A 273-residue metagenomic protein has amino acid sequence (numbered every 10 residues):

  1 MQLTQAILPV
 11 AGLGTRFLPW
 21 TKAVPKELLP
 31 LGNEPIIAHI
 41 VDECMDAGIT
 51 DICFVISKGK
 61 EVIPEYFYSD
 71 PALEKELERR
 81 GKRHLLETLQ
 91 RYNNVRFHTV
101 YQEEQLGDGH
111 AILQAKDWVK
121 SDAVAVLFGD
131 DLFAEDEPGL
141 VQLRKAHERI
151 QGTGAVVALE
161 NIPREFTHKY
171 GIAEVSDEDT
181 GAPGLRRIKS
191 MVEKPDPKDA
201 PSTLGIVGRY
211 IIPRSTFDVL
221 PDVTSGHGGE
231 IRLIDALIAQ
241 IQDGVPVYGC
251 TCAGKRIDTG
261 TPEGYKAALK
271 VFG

Functional and structural regions predicted by a protein language model:
M1-L8, T15-R16, P30, E34-V126 (+1 more regions): Conserved N-terminal catalytic core of the sugar/cofactor nucleotidyltransferase
L3, V175, G184, P201-G273: Conserved alpha/beta core of the MobA/IspD/sugar-nucleotide pyrophosphorylase nucleotidyltransferase superfamily
L13, D131: Active-site metal-binding loops of divalent metal-dependent hydrolases
L28, F97-T99, A155-V156, V247-G249 (+1 more regions): Conserved beta-strand scaffold positions in the cores of enzyme catalytic domains, especially in NTP/NDP-utilizing
I37, I63, A115, D130 (+3 more regions): Residue-level signal for inorganic ion chemistry
H84-V95, R149, D179-L185, Q240-I241: Short, conserved catalytic or adaptor-binding loops enriched in Gly and charged residues
V100-Q102, Q114, A158-L159, K194 (+1 more regions): Conserved beta-strand termini and adjacent loop/short-helix elements that scaffold enzyme active sites in alpha/beta
L132-D218, V223, H227: Conserved core of the sugar-phosphate nucleotidyltransferase
